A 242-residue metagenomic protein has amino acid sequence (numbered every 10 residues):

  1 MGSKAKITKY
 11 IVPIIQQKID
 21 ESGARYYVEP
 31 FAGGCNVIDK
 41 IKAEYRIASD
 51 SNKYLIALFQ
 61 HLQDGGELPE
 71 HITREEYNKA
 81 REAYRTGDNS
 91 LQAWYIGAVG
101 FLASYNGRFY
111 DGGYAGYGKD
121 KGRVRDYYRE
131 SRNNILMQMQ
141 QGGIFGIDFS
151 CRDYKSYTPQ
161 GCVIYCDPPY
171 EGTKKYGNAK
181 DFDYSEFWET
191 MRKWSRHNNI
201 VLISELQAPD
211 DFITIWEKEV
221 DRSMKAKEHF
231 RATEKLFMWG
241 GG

Functional and structural regions predicted by a protein language model:
M1-I47, S51, I147-C166, Y170-G242: Class I S-adenosyl-L-methionine
R25, E44-F149: Class I S-adenosyl-L-methionine-dependent methyltransferase module
